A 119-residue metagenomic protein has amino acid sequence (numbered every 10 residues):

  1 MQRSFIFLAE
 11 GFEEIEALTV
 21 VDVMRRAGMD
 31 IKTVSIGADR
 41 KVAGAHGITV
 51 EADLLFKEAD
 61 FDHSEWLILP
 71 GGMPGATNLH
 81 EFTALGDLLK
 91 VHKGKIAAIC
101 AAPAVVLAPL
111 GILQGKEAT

Functional and structural regions predicted by a protein language model:
M1-K95, A104-G115: Extended, subdomain-level signal for the structured scaffold at the beginning of enzyme domains
C100-A101: Catalytic nucleophile serine of serine hydrolases, specifically the conserved "nucleophile elbow" pentapeptide
